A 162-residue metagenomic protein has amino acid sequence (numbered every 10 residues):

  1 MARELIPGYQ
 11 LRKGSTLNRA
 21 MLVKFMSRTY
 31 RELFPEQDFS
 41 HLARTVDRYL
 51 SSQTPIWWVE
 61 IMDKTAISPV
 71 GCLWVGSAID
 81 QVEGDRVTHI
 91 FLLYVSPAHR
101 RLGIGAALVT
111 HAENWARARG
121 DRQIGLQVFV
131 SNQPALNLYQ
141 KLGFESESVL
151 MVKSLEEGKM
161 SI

Functional and structural regions predicted by a protein language model:
R3-Y9, K13-L92, S96, V109 (+1 more regions): Acetyl-CoA-dependent GNAT
Y9-Q10, V128, E157-S161: N-terminal beta-strand motif that seeds the catalytic metal site of vicinal oxygen chelate
L17, R86, G105-L108, N114-R117 (+3 more regions): Localized chelating/binding microdomains that coordinate divalent metal ions or stabilize phosphate-bearing
I79, H99, V130: Flexible, active-site-proximal loop/turn residues at the rims of small-molecule/cofactor binding pockets and catalytic
I90, I124-V128: Conserved hydrophobic beta-strand within the GNAT/NAT acetyltransferase core sheet that lines the active-site cleft
L92-V95, R101-N114, A118, N137-K141: Conserved acetyl-CoA-binding loop-helix of GNAT-fold acetyltransferases
A106, V130-S148, K153, K159: Conserved active-site alpha-helix within GNAT-family acetyltransferase domains
